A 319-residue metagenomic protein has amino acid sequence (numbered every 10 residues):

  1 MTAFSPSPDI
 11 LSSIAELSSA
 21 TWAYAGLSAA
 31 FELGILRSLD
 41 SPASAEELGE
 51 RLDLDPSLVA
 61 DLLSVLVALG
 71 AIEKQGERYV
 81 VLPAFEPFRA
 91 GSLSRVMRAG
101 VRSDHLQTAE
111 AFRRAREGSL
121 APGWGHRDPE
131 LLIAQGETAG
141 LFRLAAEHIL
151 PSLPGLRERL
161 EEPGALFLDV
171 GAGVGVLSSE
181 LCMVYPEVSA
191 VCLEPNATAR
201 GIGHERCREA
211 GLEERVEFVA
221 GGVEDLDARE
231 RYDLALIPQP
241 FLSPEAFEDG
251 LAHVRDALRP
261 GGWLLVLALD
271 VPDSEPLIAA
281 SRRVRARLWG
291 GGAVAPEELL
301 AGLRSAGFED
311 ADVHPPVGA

Functional and structural regions predicted by a protein language model:
L17-A20, G26, V65-L69, E73-G164: Conserved Class I S-adenosyl-L-methionine-dependent methyltransferase catalytic core
P163-G173: Conserved class I S-adenosyl-L-methionine
E224-A235: A short acidic, Gly/Pro-enriched loop at the edge of an enzyme's catalytic core that lines a small-molecule cofactor
D233-F247: A short SAM/SAH-binding and catalytic strip from SAM-dependent methyltransferases
E248-P260: A short glycine-rich, Lys/Arg-flanked "PGG" loop and its adjoining helix->strand segment in the class I
G261-L269: Conserved beta-strand signature within the Rossmann-like core of class I S-adenosyl-L-methionine
V271-G290: Short, glycine-/aromatic-enriched active-site segment of Class I SAM-dependent methyltransferases
G290-G307: Short alpha-helix
